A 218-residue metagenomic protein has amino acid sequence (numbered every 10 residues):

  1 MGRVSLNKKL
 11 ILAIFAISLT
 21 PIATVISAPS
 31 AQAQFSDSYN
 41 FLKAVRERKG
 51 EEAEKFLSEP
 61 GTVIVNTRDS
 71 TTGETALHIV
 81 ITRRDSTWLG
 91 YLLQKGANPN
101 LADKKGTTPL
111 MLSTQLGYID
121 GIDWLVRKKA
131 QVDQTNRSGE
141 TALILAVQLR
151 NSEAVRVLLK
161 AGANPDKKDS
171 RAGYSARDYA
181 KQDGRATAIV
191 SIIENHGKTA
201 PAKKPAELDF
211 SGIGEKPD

Functional and structural regions predicted by a protein language model:
L19-P29: C-terminal segment of classical bacterial N-terminal signal peptides
P29-N40, A161, D178-D218: Ankyrin-repeat-protein effector appendages
D37, T72-G73, G106, G139 (+1 more regions): Start-of-repeat signature of ankyrin repeats
K43-K49, I79-D85, L112-Y118, L145-N151 (+1 more regions): Ankyrin repeat A-helix N-terminal signature
G50-S58, D85-L93, Y118-V126, N151-L159 (+1 more regions): Ankyrin repeat structural motif
V63-V65, P99, V132, P165: Ankyrin-repeat inter-repeat connecting loop/turn
D69-S70, D103, N136, D169-S170: Ankyrin repeat boundary/linker residues
E74, I79-G90, Q94-K95, L101-D133: Alpha-helical adaptor scaffolds
